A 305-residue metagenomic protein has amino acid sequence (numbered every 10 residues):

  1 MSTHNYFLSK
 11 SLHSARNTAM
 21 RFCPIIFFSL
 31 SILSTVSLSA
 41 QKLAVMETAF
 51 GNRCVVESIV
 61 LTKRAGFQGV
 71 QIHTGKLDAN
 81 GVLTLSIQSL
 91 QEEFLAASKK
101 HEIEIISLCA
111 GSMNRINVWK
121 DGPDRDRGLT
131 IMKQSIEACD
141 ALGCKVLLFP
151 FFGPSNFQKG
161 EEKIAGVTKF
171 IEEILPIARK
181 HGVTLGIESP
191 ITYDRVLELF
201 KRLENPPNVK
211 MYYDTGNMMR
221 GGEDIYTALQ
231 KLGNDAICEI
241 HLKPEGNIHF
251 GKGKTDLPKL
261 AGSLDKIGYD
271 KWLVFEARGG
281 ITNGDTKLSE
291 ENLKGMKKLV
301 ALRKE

Functional and structural regions predicted by a protein language model:
M1-M20: N-terminal secretory signal peptides that target proteins for export/translocation
C23-T35: Bacterial N-terminal signal peptides
V36-A40: Sec/Tat signal peptide C-region and signal peptidase I cleavage site
Q41-A44, N52-G66, Y193-E305: Histidine-acidic metal/acid-base catalytic patches
E57, K63, K99-E104, N114-M211: Active-site acidic/histidine proton-transfer and metal-coordination neighborhood in alpha/beta enzyme cores
H73-F94, F151-F157: Glycine-rich, proline-tolerant flexible connector loops at the mouths of alpha/beta enzymes
S86-Q91, R125, L129-M132, K163-I171 (+2 more regions): Charged helix-capping and loop-helix junction motifs
